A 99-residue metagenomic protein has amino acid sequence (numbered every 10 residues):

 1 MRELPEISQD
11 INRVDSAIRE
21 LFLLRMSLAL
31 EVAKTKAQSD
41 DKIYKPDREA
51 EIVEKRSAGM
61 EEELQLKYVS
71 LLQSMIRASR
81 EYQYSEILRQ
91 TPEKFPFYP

Functional and structural regions predicted by a protein language model:
M1-P99: Domain-level signature for soluble enzymes in the chorismate/prephenate branch of the shikimate pathway
